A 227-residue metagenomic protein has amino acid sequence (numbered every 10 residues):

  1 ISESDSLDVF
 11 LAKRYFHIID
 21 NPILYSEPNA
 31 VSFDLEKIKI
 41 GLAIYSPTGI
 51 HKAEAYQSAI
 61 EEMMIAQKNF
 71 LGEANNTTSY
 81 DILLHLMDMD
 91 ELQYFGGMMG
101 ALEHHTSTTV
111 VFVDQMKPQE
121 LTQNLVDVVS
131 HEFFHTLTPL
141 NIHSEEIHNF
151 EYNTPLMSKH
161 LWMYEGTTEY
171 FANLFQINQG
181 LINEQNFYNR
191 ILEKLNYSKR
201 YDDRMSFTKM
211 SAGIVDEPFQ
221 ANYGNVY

Functional and structural regions predicted by a protein language model:
I1-L24: Extended, low-hydrophobicity, Ser/Thr/Pro/Gly-biased non-transmembrane segments
D8-L11, T138, A172: Low-complexity, compositionally biased segments
K13-R14, Q57, K68, R190 (+2 more regions): Arginine residue identity/basic-tract feature
S32-H160: Juxtacatalytic substrate-recognition/specificity segment
A101, V226-Y227: Glycine-centered structural positions embedded in regular secondary structure
I142-E151, P155-V226: Acidic/His/Gly-enriched intrinsically disordered linker/tail segments that often contain short helix/coil "MoRF-like"
